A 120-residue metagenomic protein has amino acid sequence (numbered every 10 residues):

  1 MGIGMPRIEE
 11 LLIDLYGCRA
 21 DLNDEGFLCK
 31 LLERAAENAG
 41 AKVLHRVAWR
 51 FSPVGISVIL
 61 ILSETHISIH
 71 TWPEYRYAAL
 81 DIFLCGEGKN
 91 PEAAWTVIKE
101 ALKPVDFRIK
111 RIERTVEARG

Functional and structural regions predicted by a protein language model:
M1-G120: Polybasic/polar functional segments that serve as interface/processing modules
